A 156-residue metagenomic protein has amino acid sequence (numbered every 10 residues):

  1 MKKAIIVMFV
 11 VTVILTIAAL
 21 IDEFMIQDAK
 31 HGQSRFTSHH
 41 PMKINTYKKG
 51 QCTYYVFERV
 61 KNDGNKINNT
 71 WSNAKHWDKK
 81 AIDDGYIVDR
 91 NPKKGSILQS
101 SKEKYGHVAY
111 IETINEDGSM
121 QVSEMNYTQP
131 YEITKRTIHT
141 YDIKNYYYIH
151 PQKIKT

Functional and structural regions predicted by a protein language model:
M1-S34, K153-T156: N-terminal secretion targeting segments of exported proteins
K2, R59, S72, D117-S119 (+1 more regions): Solvent-exposed, well-ordered amphipathic alpha-helical segments that flank/support binding or catalytic loops
K30-V108, S123-E124: Secreted/periplasmic proteins that engage bacterial cell-wall peptidoglycan
N115-T156: Aromatic- and glycine-rich peptidoglycan recognition patches
